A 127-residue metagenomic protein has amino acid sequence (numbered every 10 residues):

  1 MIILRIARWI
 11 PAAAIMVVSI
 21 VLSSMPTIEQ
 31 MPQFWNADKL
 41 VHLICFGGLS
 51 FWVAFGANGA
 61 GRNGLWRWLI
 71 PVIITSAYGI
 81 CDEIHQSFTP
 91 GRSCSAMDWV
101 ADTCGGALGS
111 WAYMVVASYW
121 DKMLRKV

Functional and structural regions predicted by a protein language model:
M1-F55: "…centered on the first transmembrane helix and the immediately adjacent amphipathic helix/loop
L4-I10, N36, R62-I70, S95-A96: Membrane-helix interface segments
W9-A13, L43-I44, W68-I73, W99-T103: Hydrophobic alpha-helical transmembrane segments
A12-S23, I70-S87: Small-polar-interrupted transmembrane alpha-helices in polytopic inner-membrane proteins
E29, Q33-A37, I80-C104: Interfacial helix-loop-helix junctions of multi-pass membrane proteins
H42, F46-L49, S93-Y113: Alpha-helical transmembrane segments that form the membrane-embedded catalytic/substrate-binding core of multi-pass
V53-A60, A112-V116: Structural signal for the C-terminal ends of transmembrane alpha-helices and the immediately following loop
K122-V127: Short, charged juxtamembrane terminal tails flanking transmembrane helices
